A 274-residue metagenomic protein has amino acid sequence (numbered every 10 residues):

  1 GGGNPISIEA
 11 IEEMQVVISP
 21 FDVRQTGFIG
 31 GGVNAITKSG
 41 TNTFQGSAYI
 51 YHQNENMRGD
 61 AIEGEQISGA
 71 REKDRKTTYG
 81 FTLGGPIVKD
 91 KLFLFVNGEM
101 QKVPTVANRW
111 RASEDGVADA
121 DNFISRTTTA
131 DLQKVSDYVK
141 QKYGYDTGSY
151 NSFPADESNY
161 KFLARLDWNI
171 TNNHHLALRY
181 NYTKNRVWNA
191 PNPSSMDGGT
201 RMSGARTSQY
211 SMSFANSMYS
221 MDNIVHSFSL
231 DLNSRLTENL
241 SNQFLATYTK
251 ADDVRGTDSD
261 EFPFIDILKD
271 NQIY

Functional and structural regions predicted by a protein language model:
G2, A10, I29-G31, T77-F81 (+3 more regions): Hydrophobic, lipid-facing positions within transmembrane beta-strands of outer-membrane proteins
I6-Q53, G59, T78-K91: A beta-strand signature from Gram-negative outer-membrane beta-barrel systems, especially the internal plug domain
A10, G40-F44, D90-L94, Y160-F162 (+2 more regions): Outer-envelope beta-barrel architecture signal
A48-N54, V96-M100, L178-Y182, F244-Y248: Transmembrane beta-barrel strands of outer-membrane/channel proteins
R58-E65, A107-S113, S152, N189-S195 (+1 more regions): Outer-membrane beta-barrel translocator domains and adjoining extracellular loop/strand segments of Gram-negative
S68-A70, N151-F153, S217-Y219: Outer-membrane beta-barrel domain signature
D119-S149, D270-Y274: Flexible glycine-rich, low-complexity coil/linker segments exposed to the extracellular/periplasmic environment
Q141, A155-S158, N169-Y274: Replace "related TpsB outer-membrane translocases also match" with "some related outer-membrane beta-barrels such as
